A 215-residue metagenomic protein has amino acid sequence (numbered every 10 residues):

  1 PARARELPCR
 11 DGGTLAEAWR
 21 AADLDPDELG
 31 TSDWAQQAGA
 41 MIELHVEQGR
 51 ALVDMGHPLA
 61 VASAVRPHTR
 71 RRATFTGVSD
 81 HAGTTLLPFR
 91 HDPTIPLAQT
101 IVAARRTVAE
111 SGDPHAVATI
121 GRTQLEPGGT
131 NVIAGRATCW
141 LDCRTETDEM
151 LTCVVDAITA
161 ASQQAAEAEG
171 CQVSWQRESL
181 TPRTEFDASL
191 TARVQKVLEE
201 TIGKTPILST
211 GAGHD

Functional and structural regions predicted by a protein language model:
P1-E149: Midchain, well-structured core segments that form catalytic/ion-binding scaffolds
P96, A157, R193: Charged catalytic carboxylate motif
A103-E110, Q164, E200, K204: Conserved helix-loop functional segments at active or binding sites
D113-I120, G170-Q172, G203-T205: Short secondary-structure junction motifs
V132, M150-V154, P206-L208: Extended hydrophobic-aromatic, low-complexity segments
C153-Q163: Short amphipathic alpha-helices in soluble, non-transmembrane regions that often serve as interface/regulatory elements
E167-R177: Conserved short beta-strand edge segments in small beta-sheet-based binding/regulatory domains
Q176-D215: An extended, acidic, His-containing surface patch that forms the Zn2+-binding/catalytic region of metallohydrolases
